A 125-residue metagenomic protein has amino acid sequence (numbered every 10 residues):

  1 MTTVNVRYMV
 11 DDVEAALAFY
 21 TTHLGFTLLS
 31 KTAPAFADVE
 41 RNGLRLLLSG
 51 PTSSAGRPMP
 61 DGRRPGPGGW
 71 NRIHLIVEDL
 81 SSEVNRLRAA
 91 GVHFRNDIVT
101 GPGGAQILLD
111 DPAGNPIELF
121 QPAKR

Functional and structural regions predicted by a protein language model:
M1-N5, T27-I76, S82-D110, Q121-R125: Vicinal oxygen chelate
M9: Catalytic core of Fe(II)/2-oxoglutarate
A16, Y20-H23, L87, G114: Conserved active-site tyrosine of GNAT-family acetyltransferases
P116-L119: Short glycine-/small-residue motifs
